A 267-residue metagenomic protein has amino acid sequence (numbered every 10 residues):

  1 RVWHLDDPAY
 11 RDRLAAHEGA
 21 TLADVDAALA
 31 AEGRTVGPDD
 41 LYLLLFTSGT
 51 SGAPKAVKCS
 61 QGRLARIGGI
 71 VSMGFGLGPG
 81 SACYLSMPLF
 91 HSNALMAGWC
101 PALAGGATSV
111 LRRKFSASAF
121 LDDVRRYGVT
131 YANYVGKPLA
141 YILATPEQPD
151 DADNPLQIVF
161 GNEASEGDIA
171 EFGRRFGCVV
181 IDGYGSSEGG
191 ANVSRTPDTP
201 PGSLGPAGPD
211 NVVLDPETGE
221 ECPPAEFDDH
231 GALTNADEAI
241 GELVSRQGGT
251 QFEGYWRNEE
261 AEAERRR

Functional and structural regions predicted by a protein language model:
R1-A23, G136, E147: Structural core segment of the AMP-binding/adenylate-forming
R1-W3, K55-K58, L85-S86, A107-K114 (+1 more regions): Short beta-strand->loop structural element characteristic of the AMP-binding/adenylate-forming
H4, G19-F46, A53, G76-A82: Conserved pre-ATP/AMP-binding loop-to-beta segment of ANL
L41, T47-T50, C83, L89 (+4 more regions): Conserved S/T- and glycine-rich ATP-binding loop of Class I adenylate-forming
Y42-R66: Conserved AMP-binding A3 loop
A65-A82, F90-T130, T145: Conserved AMP-binding/adenylation subdomain of ANL enzymes
A104, R126-Y134, L143-E221, F252 (+1 more regions): Gly/Ser/Thr-rich phosphate-binding loop
T218-R267: Conserved ATP/PPi-binding loop(s) of AMP-dependent carboxylate-activating enzymes
